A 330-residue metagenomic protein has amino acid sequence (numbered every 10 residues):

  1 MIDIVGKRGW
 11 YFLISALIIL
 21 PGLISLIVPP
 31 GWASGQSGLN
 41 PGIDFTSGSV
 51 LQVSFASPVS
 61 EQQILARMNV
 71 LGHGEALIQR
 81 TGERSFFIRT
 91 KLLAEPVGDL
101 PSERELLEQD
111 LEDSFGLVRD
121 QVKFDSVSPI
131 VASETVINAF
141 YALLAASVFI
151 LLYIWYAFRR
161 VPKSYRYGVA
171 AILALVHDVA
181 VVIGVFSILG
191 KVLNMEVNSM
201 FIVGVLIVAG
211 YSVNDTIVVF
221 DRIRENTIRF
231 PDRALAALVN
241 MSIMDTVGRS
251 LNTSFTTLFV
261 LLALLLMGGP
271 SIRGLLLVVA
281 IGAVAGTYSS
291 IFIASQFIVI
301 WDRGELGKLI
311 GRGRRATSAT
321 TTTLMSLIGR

Functional and structural regions predicted by a protein language model:
M1-R330: A structural signal for conserved, well-ordered secondary-structure elements that form binding/interaction cores
